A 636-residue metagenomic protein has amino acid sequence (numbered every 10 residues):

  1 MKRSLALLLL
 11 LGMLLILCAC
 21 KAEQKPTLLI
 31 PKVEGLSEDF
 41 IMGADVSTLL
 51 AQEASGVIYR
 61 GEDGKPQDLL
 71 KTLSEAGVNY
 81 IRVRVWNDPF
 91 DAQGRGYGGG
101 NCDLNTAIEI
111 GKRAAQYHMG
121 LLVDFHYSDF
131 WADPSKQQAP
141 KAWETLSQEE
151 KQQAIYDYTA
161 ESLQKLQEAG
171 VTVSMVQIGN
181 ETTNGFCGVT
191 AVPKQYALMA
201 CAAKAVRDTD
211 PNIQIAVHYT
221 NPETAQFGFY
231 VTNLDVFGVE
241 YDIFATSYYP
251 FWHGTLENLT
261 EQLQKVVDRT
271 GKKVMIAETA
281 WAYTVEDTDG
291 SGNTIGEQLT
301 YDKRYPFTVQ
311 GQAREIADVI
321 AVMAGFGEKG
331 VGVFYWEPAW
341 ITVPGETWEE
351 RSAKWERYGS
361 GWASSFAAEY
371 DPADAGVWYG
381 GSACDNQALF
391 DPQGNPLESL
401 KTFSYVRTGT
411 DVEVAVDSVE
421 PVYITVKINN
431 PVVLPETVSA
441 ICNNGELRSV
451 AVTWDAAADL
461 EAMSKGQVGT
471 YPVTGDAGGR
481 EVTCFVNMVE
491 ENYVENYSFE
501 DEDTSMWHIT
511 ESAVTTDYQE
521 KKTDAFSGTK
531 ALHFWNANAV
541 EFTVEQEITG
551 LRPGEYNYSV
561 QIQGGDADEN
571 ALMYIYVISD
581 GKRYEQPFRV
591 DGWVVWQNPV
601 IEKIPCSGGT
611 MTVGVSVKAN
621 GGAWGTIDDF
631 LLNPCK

Functional and structural regions predicted by a protein language model:
I30-M42, V46, V489-A513: Extracellular carbohydrate-recognition regions
A44, V123, F499, L532 (+4 more regions): Extra-cytoplasmic beta-strand recognition segments
K65-A132, V192-A216, L259-R269: Aromatic-lined substrate-binding rim segments of carbohydrate-active enzymes
D68, E500-H533, A537: Extracellular glycan-recognition surfaces and repeat-rich motifs
G96-Y97, C102-T106, A132-V239, G254-E261 (+1 more regions): Active-site cleft segment of glycoside hydrolase catalytic domains centered on the general acid/base Glu
K265, T284-E297, Y301, P306-E315 (+1 more regions): Aromatic-rich peripheral "rim/lid" segments of glycoside hydrolase catalytic domains that contact and position glycan
N444-F485: Serine/threonine-rich, repeat-prone extracellular segments and beta-strand-based repeat modules of secreted/surface
D580-T610, N620: Extracellular carbohydrate recognition and processing domains and analogous Trp-centered ligand-binding platforms
